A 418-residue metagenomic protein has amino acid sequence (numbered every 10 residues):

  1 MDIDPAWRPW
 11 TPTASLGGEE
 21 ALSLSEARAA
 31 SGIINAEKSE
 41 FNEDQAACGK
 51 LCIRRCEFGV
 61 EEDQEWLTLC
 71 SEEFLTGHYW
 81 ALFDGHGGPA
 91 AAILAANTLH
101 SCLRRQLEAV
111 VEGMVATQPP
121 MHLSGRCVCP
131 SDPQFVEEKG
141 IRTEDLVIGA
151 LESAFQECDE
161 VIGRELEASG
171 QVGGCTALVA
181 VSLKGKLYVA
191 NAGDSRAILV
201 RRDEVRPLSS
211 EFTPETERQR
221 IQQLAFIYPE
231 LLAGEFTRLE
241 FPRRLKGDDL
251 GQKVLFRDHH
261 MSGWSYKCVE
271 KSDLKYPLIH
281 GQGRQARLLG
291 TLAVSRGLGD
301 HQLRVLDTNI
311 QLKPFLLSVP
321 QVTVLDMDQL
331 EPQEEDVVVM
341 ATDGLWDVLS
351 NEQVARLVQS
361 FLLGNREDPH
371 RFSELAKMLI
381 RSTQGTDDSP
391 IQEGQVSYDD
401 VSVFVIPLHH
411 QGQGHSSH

Functional and structural regions predicted by a protein language model:
M1-Y79, G85-H418: PP2C/PPM-type serine/threonine phosphatase catalytic core, specifically the conserved beta-strand-loop-alpha-helix
